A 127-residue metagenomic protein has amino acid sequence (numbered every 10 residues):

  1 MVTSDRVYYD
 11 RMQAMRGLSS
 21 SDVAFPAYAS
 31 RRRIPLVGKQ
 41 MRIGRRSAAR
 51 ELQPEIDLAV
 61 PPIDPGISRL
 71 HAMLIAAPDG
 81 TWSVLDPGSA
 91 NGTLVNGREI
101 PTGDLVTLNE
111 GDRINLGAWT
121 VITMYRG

Functional and structural regions predicted by a protein language model:
M1-P65, I122-G127: Intrinsically disordered, low-complexity acidic Ser/Thr-rich regulatory segments
R31, P35-R113, G117: Forkhead-associated
